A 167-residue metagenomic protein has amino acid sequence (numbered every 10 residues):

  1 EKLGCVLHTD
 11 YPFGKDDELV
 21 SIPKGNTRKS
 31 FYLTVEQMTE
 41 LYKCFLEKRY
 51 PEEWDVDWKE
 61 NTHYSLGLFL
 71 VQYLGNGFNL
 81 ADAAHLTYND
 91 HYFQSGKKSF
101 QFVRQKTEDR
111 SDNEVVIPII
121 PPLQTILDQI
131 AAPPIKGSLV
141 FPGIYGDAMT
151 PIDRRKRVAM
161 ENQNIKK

Functional and structural regions predicted by a protein language model:
E1, E52-E60, R155-M160: N-terminal core-binding DNA-recognition domain of tyrosine site-specific recombinases/integrases
E1-K2, I119: Non-catalytic DNA-binding core/recognition domains of DNA-processing enzymes
L3-P12, Y92-F93, A131-G137: Proline-centered turn/helix-capping motifs that create local helix->coil transitions or kinks
L7, L19, N76-A81, H91-F93 (+3 more regions): Flexible loop/turn segments at secondary-structure boundaries
H8-L80, A84: Basic, Lys/Arg- and aromatic-enriched nucleic-acid-binding interface segment
Q37, Y73-G75, R104-K106, L123 (+1 more regions): Short, flexible loop/turn elements at secondary-structure junctions
M38-T39, I120-K167: Active-site/catalytic core of tyrosine-dependent DNA strand-transfer enzymes
H85-Q129: Conserved tyrosine-mediated DNA breakage-rejoining catalytic core shared by Y-recombinases
